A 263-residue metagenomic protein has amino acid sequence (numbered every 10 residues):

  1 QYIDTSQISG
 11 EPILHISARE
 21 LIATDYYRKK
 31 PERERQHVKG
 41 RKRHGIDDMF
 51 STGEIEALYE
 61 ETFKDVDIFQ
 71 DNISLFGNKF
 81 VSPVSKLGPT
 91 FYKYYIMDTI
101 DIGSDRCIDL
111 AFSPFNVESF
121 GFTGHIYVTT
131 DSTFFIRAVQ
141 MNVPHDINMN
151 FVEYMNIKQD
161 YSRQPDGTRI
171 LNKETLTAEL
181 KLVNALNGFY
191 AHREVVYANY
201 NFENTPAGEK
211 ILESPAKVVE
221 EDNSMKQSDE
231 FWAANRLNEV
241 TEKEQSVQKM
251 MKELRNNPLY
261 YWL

Functional and structural regions predicted by a protein language model:
Q1-D109, S113-G121, V183-A185, F189-L263: Structured extracytoplasmic
G103-A111, I136-Q140, T168-K173: Short, hydrophobic/aromatic-rich segments at coil-to-beta transitions
F112-P114, G124-T130, A138-V143: Active-site and channel-lining beta-strand-loop segments that bind or position nucleotide-derived/phosphorylated
F115, M141-I147, T175-V183: Short, solvent-exposed aromatic-acidic interface loops
E118-F120, F151-N156: Short, glycine/acidic-rich beta->alpha junctions
G124-T130, N156-D166: Extended lipid/amphipathic-ligand handling interfaces
F151-E153, T177-Y190: Outer-membrane beta-barrel translocator/channel fold
